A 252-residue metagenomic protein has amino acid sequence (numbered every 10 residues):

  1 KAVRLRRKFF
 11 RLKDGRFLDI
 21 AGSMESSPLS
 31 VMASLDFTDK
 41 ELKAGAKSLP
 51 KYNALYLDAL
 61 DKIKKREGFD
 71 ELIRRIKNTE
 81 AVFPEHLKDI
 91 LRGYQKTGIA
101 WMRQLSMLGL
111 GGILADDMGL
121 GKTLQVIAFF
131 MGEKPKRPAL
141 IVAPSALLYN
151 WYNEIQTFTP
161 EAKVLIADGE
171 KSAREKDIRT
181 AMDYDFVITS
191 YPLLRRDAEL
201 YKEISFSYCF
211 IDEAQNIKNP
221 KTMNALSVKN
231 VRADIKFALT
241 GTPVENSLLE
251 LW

Functional and structural regions predicted by a protein language model:
K1-R74, L251: Charged, low-complexity intrinsically disordered regions
D61-W252: ASCE P-loop NTPase motor core, strongest for the SF2 helicase catalytic module
